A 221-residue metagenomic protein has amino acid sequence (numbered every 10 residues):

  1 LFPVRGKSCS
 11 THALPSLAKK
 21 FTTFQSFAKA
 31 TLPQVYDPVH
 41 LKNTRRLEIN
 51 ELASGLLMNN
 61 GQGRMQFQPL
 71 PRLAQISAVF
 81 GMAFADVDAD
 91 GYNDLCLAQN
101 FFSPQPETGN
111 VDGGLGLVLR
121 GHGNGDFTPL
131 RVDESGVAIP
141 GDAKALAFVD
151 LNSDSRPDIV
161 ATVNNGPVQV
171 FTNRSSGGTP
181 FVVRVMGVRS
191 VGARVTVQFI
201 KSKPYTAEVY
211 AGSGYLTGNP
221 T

Functional and structural regions predicted by a protein language model:
L1, Q25-S26, A30, V35-G81 (+1 more regions): Gly/Ser/Thr/Pro-enriched helix-cap/hinge segments flanking short amphipathic alpha-helices
F2-A28, Q34-V35: Acidic, Ser/Thr/Gly/Pro-rich low-complexity segments that form flexible
